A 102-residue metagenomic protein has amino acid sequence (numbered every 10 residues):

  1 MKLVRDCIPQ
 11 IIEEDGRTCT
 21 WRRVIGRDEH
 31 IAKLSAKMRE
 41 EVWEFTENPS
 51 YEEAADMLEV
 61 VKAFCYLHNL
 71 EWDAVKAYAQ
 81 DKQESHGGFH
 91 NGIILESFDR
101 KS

Functional and structural regions predicted by a protein language model:
M1-S102: Flexible "arm" and connector segments at domain edges
